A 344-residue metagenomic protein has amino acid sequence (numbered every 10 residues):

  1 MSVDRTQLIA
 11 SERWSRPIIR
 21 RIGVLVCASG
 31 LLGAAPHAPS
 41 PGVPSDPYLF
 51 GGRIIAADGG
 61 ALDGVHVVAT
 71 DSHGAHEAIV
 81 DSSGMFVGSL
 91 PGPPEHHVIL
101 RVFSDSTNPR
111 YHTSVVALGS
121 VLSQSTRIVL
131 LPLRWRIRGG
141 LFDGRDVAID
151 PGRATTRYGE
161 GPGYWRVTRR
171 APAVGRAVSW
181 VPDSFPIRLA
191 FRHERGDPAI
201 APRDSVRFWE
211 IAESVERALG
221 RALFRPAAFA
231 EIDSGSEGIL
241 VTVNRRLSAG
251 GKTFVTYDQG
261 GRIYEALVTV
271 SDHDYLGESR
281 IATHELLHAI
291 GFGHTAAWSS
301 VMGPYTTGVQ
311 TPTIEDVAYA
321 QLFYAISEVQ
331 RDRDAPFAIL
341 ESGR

Functional and structural regions predicted by a protein language model:
M1-I18: N-terminal secretory signal peptides that target proteins for export/translocation
C27-S45: Bacterial Sec-dependent signal peptides at the C-terminal "C-region" and cleavage site
H37, P41, S120-P202, Q259 (+2 more regions): Disordered inhibitory propeptide/activation segment of secreted metzincin zinc metalloprotease zymogens, centered on
V43-D63: Structural motif
D63, D71-P91: Short, acidic Ser/Thr/Gly-rich low-complexity loop/linker segments typical of extracellular and cell-surface proteins
P93-S123, R136: A short, solvent-exposed loop/turn motif at the edges and junctions of modular extracellular/periplasmic domains
N108, R134-D146, D258, R262-G277 (+1 more regions): Metalloprotease/metallohydrolase-associated module, dominated by Zn2+-dependent proteases
P202-G293: Metzincin-family zinc-dependent endopeptidase catalytic domain
